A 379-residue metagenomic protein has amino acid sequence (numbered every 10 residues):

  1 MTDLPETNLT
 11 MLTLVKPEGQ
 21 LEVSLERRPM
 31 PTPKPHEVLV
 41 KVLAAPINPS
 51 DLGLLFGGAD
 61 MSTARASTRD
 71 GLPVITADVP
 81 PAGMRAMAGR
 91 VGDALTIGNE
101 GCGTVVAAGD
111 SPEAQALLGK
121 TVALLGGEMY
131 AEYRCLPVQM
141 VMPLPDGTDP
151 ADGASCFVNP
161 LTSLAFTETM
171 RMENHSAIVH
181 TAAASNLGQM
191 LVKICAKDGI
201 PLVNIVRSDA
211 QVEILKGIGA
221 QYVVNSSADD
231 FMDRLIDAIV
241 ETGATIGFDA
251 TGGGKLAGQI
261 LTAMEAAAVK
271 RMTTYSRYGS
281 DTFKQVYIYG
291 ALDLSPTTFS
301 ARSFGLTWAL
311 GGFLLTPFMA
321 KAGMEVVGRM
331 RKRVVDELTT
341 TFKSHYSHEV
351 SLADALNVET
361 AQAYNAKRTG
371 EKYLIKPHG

Functional and structural regions predicted by a protein language model:
T2-E6, L261, A266-M272, T316-G379: C-terminal hydrophobic helical "lid"/dimerization subdomain of Rossmann-like NAD(P)H-dependent oxidoreductases
P31-P46, D60-G126: Glycine-rich beta-strand-centered segment in the early N-terminal region that forms part of a ligand/cofactor-binding
L117, C156-D229: Mid-domain Rossmann-like dinucleotide-binding core that forms the NAD(H)/NADP(H) cofactor-binding site
G126-Q139: A structural motif shared across PLP-dependent enzymes of the aminotransferase-like
D152: C-terminal boundary of histidine-terminating zinc-finger modules
N174-S176, A244, F283: Phosphate-coordination loops involved in phosphoryl transfer and adenosine-cofactor binding
K197-Y275: Adenosine-nucleotide cofactor-binding segment
M232-I236, V240-E241, G290-H348: C-terminal substrate-binding/catalytic core of Rossmann-like NAD(P)-dependent dehydrogenases/reductases
